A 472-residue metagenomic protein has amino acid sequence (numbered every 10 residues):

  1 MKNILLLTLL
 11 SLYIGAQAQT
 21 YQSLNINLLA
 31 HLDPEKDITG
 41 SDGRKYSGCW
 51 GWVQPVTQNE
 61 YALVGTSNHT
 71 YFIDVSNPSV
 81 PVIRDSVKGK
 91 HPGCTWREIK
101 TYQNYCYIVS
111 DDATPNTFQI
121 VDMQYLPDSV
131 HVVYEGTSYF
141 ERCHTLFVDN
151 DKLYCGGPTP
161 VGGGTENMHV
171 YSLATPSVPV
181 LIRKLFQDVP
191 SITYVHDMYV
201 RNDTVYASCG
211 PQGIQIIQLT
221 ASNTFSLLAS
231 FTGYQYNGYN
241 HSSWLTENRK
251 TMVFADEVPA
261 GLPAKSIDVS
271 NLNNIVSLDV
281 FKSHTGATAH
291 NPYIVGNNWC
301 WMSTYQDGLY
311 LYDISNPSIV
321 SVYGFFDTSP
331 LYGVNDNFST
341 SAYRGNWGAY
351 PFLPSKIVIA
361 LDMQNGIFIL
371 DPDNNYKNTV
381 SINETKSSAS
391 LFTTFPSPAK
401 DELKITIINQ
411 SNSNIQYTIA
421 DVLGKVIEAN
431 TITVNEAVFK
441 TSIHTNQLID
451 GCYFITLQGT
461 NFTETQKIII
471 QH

Functional and structural regions predicted by a protein language model:
I4-L12: Sec-dependent N-terminal signal peptides
L6-L7, T385-F395, A399-H472: C-terminal outer-membrane/trafficking sorting elements
A18-T379: Feature marking well-ordered beta-strand scaffolds used for ligand recognition
D371-T393: Extracellular/periplasmic ectodomains of large secreted or surface enzymes and adhesion receptors
